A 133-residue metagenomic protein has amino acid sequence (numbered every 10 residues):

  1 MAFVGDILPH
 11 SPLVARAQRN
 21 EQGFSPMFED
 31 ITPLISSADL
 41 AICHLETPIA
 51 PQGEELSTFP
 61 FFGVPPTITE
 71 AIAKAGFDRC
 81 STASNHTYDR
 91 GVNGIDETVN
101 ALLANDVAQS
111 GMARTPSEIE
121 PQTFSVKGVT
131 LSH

Functional and structural regions predicted by a protein language model:
M1-H133: Acidic, metal/ion-coordinating pockets
